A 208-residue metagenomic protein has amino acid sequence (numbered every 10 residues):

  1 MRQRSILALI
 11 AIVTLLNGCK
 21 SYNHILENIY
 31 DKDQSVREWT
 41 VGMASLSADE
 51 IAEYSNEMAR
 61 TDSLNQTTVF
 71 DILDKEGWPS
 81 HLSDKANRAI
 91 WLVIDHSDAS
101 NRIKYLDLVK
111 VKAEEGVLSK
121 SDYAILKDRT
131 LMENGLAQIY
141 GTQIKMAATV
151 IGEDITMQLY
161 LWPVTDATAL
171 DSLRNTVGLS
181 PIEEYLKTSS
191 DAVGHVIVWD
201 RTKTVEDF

Functional and structural regions predicted by a protein language model:
M1-L26: Bacterial Sec-dependent N-terminal signal peptides
K20-P79, N87: Start-of-domain marker
I51-A59, W91-S97, T156-L161: Second-shell loop/turn segments in exported
L73-K145: Mature extracellular/secreted ectodomains of secretory-pathway proteins
I144, E183, T188-D207: Catalytic cores of secreted/periplasmic lytic hydrolases that degrade extracellular macromolecules
E153-A169: Short, 15-30-residue, compositionally biased linear elements with alpha-helical propensity or flexible coil
